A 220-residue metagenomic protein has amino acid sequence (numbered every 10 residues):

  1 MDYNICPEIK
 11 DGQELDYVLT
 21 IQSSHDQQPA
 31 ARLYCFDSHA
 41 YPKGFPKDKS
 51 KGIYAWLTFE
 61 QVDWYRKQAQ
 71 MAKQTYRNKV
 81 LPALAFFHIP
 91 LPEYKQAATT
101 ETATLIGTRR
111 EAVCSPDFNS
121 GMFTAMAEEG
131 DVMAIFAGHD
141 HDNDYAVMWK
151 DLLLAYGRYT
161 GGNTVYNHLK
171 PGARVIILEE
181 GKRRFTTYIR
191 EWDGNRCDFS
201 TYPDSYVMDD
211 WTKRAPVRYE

Functional and structural regions predicted by a protein language model:
M1, A103, L153-L154: Short, hinge-like loop/turn segments at secondary-structure boundaries
M1-I5, A97, Y145-K150: Metal-dependent catalytic neighborhoods of phosphoester/phosphodiester hydrolases
M1-R77, R174-I177: Extended active-site neighborhood of metal-dependent phosphoesterases/phosphodiesterases
D11-G12, G138-D140, N167-L169: Short solvent-exposed loop/turn micro-motifs enriched in small/polar/acidic residues
V18-Q27, L33, M122-E129, N143-E220: Binuclear metal-dependent phosphoesterase catalytic core
R32-C35, K47-D144, R214-A215: His/acidic metal-ligating clusters that form di-metal
H39-Y41, P90-P92, H141, T160-G162 (+1 more regions): Short, solvent-exposed loop/turn segments at secondary-structure junctions
P42-F45, Y94-Q96, N163-Y166, C197-D198: Short, solvent-exposed loop/turn elements at domain surfaces
